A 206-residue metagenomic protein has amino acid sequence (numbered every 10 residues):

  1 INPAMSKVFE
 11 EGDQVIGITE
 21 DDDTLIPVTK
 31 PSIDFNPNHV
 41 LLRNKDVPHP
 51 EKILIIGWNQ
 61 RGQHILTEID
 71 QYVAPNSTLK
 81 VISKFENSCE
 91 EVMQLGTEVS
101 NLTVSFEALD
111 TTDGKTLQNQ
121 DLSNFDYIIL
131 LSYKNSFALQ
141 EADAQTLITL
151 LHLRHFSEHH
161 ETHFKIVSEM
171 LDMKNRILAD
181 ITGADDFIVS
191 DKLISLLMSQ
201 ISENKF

Functional and structural regions predicted by a protein language model:
I1-F206: Cytosolic regulatory regions of ion transport systems
